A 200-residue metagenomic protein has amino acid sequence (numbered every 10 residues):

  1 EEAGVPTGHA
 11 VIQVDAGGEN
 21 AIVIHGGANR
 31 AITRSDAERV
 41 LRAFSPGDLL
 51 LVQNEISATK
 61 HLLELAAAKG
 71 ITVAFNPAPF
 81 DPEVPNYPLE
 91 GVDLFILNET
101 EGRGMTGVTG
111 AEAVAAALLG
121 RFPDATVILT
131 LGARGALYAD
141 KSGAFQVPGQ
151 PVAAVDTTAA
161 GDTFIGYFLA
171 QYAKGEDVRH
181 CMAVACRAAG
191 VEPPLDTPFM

Functional and structural regions predicted by a protein language model:
E1-L49, K69: Conserved N-terminal subdomain of the carbohydrate kinase-like
E1-T7, N76-A78, L119, V127-L131: Beta-strand->loop->alpha-helix junctions that form or flank phosphate-binding loops in nucleotide-handling enzymes
V14-E19, E90-L94, G143-Q146, F199: Short, hinge-like loop/turn segments at secondary-structure boundaries
D15, G26, N54, P77-P79 (+1 more regions): Short, structured patches in soluble enzyme cores that scaffold and shape functional sites
V23, G104-M105, A139, E192: Residues that scaffold the ATP/ADP-binding catalytic core of kinase and kinase-like folds
R42-S45, E90, F122: Structured loop/turn residues at beta-strand edges in well-structured enzyme cores
L49-A117, G135-A136: Conserved beta-alpha-beta core of the PfkB/ribokinase-like small-molecule kinase fold
P82, E112-M200: Conserved phosphate-binding/catalytic region of the ribokinase-like
